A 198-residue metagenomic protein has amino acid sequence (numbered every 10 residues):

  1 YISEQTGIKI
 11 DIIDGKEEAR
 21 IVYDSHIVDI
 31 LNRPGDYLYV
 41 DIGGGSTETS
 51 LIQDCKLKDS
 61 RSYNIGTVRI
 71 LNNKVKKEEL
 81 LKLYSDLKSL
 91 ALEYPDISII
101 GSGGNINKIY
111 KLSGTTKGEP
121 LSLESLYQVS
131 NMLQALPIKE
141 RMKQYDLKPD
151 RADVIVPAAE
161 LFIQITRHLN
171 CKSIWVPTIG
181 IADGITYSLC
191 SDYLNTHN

Functional and structural regions predicted by a protein language model:
Y1-D36, L51-N198: Helical "lid/coupling" subdomains associated with nucleotide-phosphate turnover
V40-S46, S102-N105: A short acidic Gly-Thr/Ser loop motif
